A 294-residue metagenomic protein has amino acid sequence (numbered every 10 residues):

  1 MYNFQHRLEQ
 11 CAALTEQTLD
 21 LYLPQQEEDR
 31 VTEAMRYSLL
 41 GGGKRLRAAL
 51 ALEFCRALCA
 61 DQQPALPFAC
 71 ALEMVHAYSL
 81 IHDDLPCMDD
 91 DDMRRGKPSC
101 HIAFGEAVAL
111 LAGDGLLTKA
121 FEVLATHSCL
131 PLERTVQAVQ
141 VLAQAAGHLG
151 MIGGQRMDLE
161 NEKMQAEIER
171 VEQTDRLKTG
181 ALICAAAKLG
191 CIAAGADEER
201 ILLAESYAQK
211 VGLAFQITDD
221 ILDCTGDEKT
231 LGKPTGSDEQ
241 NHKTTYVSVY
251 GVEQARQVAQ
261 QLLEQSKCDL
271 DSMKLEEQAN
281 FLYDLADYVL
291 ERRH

Functional and structural regions predicted by a protein language model:
M1-V75, I81, C87-D90, R94-I102 (+5 more regions): Conserved N-terminal diphosphate/IPP-binding helix and adjacent helical/loop segment of trans-prenyltransferase domains
Q17, L110, D114-E122, V136 (+1 more regions): Residues on a specific face of well-ordered alpha-helices
E33, Q137, V141, A181 (+2 more regions): Amphipathic alpha-helical interaction segments
S38-K44, G105-A109, D175-R176, A255: Solvent-exposed loop and edge beta-strand segments that line ligand/cofactor-binding and catalytic clefts
D61-M74, P98, T135-V141, R200-V211: Alpha-helical scaffolds flanking conserved acidic
I81-A103, A112-A125, A146-I168, L177-K178 (+2 more regions): Acidic, Mg2+-coordinating active-site segments of isoprenoid diphosphate-utilizing enzymes
H127-V141, K267-L270, E277-A279: Transmembrane helix-loop-helix
